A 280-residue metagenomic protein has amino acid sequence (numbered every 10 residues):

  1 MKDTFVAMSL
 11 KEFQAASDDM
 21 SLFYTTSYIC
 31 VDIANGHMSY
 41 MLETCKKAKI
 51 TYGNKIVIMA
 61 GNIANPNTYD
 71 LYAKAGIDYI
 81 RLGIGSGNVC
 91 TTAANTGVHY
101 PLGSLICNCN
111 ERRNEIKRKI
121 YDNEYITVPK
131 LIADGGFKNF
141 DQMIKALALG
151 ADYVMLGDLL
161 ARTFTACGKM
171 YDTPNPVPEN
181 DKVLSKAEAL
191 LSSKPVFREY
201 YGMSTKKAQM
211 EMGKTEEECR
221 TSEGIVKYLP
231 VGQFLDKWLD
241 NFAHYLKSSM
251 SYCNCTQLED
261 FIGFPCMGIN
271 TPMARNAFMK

Functional and structural regions predicted by a protein language model:
M1-Y125, K130, D158-L160, A277: Active-site entrance/lid segments in N-terminal catalytic domains of soluble metabolic enzymes
G97-A133, F137-K280: Alpha/beta catalytic cores of nucleotide-metabolism and tRNA/nucleoside-modifying enzymes
